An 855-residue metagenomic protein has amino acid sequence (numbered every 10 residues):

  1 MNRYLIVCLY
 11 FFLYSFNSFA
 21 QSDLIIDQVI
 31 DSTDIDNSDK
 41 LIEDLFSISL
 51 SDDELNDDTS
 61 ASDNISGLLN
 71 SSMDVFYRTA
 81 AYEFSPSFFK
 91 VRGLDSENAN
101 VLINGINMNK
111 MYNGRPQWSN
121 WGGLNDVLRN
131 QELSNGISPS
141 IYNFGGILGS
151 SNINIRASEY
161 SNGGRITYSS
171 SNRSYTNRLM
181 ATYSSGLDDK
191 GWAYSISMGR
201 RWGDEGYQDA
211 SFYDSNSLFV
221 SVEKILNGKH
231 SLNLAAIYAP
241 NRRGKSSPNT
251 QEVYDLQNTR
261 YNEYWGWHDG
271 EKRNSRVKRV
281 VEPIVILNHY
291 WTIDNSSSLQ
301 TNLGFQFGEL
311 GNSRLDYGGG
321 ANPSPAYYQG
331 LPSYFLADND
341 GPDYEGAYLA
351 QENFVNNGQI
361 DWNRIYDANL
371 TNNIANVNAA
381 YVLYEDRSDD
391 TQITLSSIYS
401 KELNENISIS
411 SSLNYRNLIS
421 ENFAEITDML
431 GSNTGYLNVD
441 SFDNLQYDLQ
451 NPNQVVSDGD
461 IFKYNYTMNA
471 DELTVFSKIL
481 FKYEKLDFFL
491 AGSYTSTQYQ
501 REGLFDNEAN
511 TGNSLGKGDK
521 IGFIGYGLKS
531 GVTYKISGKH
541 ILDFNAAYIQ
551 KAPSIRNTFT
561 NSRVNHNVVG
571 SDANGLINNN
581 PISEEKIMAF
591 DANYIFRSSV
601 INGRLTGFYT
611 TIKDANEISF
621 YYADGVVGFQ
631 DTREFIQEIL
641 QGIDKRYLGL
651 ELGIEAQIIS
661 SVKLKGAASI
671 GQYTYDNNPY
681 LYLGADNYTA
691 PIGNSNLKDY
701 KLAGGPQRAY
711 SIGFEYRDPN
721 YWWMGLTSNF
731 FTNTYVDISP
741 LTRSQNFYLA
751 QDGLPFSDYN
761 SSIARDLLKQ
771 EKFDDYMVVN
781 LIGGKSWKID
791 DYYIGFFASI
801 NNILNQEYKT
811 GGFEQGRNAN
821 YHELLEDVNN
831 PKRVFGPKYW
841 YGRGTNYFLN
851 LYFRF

Functional and structural regions predicted by a protein language model:
I35-K40, I65-N70, S87-K90, W118-W121 (+3 more regions): N-terminal periplasmic accessory domains that precede and gate Gram-negative outer-membrane beta-barrel machines
Y77, I106-N135, N154-R156, Y160 (+1 more regions): Short acidic/polar hinge/loop motifs at secondary-structure boundaries that mediate gating or recognition
S170-W202, Y207-S246, V277, P283-D294 (+2 more regions): Transmembrane beta-barrel wall of Gram-negative outer-membrane proteins
R242, P248-V253, V455, Q498-A509 (+8 more regions): Surface-exposed extracellular loop regions of Gram-negative outer-membrane beta-barrel proteins, predominantly
R260-I284, N288, M468, G518-G527 (+7 more regions): Outer-membrane beta-barrel signature, preferentially recognizing the C-terminal barrel domain of Gram-negative
V382, S408-S537, N557, N567 (+2 more regions): Signature of Gram-negative outer-membrane beta-barrel scaffolds
K482, Y609-T611, R633-P740, Y852-R854: Gram-negative outer-membrane beta-barrel transporters
L664, F730-L749, K785-F855: C-terminal beta-signal and adjacent terminal beta-strands/loops of Gram-negative outer-membrane beta-barrel proteins
